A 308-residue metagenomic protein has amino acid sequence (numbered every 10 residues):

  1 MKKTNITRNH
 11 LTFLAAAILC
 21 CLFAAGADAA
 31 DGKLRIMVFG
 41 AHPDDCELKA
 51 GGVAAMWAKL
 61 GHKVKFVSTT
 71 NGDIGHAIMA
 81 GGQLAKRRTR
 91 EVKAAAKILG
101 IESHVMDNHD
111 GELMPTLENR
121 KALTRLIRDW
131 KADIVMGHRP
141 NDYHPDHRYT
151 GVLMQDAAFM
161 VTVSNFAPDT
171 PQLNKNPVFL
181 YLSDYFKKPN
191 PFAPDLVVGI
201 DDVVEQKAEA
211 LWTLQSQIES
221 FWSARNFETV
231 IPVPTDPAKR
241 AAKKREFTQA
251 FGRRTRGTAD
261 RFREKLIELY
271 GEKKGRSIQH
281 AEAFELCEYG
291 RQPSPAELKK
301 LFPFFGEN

Functional and structural regions predicted by a protein language model:
M1-R8: N-terminal secretory signal peptides that target proteins for export/translocation
H10-A24: Bacterial N-terminal signal peptides
D28-W130, M136, V152, M160: Active-site rim/loop-helix segments in enzyme catalytic domains that contact anionic ligands
H76-M79, N190-P194: Short acidic, glycine/proline-rich loop/turn micro-motifs
L126-T170: Active-site adenylate/phosphate-handling loop in enzymes that bind or generate adenylated species
H147, V152, D156, F179-Y181 (+1 more regions): Functional cores that coordinate and move charged inorganic groups
V163, L173-P177, Y181-L182: Active-site cores that bind ATP or allylic diphosphates and position pyrophosphate for catalysis
A167-P168, L173-K175, N190, L196-N308: C-terminal accessory domains and tails appended to enzymatic cores
